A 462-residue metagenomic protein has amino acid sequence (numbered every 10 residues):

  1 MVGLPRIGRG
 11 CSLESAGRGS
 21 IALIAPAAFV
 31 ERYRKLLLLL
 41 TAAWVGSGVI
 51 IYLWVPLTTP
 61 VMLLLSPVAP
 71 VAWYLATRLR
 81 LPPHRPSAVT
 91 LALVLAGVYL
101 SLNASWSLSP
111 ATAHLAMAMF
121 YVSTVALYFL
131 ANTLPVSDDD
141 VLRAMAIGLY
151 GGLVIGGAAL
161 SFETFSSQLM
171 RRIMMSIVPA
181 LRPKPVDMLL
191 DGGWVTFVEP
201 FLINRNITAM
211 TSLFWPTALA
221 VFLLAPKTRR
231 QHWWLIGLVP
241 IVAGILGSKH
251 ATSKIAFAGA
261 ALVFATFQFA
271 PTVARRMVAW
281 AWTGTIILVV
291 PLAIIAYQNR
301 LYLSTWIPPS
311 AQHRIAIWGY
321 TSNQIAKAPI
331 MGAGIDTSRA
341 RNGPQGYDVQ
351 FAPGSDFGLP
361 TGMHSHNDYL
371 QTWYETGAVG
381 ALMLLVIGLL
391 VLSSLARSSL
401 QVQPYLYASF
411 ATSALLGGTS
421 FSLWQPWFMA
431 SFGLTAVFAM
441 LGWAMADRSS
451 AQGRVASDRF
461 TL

Functional and structural regions predicted by a protein language model:
G3-L36, V289, R397-Q401, T419-F421 (+1 more regions): A juxtamembrane structural motif centered on a specific transmembrane helix
C11, G17-R78, G97-S107, L415: N-terminal signal-anchor transmembrane segment
E14, E375-S413: Hydrophobic transmembrane alpha-helices and their immediate junctions
L38, V68-V71, F257-L262, L384-G388 (+1 more regions): Transmembrane alpha-helices of multi-pass inner-membrane enzymes
A69-A72, A126, L142-F269, L390 (+1 more regions): Alpha-helical transmembrane segments of multi-pass inner-membrane proteins
L91, L95-A96, P110-T133, R143-L153 (+2 more regions): Aromatic-anchored transmembrane helix interface
A158-S167, I245, A265-A311, S322-K327 (+1 more regions): A membrane-periplasm/extracellular boundary helix in multi-pass inner-membrane enzymes that assemble envelope glycans
Q298, S304-G319, M331-T376: Long extracytoplasmic/lumenal interhelical loops at the membrane interface of multi-pass membrane proteins
